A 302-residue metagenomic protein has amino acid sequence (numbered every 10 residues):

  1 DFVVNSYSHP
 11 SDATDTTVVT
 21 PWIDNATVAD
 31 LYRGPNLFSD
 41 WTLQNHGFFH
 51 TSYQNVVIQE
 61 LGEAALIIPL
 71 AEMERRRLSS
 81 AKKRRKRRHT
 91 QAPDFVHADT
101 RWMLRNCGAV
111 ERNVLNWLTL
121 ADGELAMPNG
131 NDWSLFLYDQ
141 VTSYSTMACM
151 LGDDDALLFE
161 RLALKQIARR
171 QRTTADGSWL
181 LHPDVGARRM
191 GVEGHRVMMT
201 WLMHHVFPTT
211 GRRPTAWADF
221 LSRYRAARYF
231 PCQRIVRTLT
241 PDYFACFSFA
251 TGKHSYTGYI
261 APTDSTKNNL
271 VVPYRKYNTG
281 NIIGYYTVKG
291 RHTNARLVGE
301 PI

Functional and structural regions predicted by a protein language model:
D1-V4, P10-D15, A65-E111, S145-Q171 (+1 more regions): Structural helix-adjacent loops and short alpha-helical linkers that scaffold large soluble proteins
F2-G47, D99-A126, D154, L158-L180: Long, well-ordered core segments of solenoidal/helical folds
V4-Y7, I23, V28-G34, L78 (+4 more regions): Extended hydrophobic/Leu-rich segments
G47-N55, H97, R101-L104, N131-Y138: Alpha-solenoid helical-repeat scaffolds
Y53, E74, M190-G191: Structural signature of alpha-solenoid helical repeat junctions
V57-A65: Alpha-helical scaffold elements that line and support the substrate/ligand-binding pocket of soluble hydrolases
S80, L120-I302: Extended polysaccharide-engagement surfaces of secreted carbohydrate-active enzymes
